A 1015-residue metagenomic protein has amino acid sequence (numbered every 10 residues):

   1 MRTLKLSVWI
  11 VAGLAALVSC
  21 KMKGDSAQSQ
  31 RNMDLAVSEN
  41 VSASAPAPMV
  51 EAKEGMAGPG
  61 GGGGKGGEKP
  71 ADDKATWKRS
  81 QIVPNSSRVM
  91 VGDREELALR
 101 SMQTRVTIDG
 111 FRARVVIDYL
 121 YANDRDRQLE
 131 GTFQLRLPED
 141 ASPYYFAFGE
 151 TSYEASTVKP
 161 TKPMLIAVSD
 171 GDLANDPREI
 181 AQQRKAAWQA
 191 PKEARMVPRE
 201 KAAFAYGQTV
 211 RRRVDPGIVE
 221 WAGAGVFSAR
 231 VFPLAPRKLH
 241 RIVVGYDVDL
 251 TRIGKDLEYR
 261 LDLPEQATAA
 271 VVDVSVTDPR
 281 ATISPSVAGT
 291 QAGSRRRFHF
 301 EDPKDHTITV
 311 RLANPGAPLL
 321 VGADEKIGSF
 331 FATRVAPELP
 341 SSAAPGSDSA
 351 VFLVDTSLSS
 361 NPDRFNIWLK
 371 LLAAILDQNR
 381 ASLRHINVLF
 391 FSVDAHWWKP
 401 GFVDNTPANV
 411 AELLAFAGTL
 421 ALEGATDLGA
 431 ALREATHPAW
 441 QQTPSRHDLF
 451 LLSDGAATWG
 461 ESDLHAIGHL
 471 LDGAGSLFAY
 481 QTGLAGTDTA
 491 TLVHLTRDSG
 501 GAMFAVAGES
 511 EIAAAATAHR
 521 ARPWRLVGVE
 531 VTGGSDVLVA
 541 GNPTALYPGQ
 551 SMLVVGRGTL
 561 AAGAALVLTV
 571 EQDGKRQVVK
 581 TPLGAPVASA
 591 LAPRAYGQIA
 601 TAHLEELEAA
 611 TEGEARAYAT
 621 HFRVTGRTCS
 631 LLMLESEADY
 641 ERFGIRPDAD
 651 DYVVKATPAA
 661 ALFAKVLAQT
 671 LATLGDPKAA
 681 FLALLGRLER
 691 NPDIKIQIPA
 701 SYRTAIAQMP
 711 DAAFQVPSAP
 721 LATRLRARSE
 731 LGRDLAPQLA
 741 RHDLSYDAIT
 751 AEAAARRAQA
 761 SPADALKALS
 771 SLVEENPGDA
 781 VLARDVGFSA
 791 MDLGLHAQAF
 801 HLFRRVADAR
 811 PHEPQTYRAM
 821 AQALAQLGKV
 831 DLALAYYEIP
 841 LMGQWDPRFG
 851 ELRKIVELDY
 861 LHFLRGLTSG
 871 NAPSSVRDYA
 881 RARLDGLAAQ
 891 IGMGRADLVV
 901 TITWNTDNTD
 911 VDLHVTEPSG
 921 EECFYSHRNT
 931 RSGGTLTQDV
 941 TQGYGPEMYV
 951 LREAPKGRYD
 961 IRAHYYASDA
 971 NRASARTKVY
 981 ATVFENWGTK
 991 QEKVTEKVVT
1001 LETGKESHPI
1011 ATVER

Functional and structural regions predicted by a protein language model:
C20-G110: N-terminal, polar/Ser/Thr-rich
Y145-A222, V226, R230-L353, A479 (+3 more regions): An acidic, Ser/Thr-enriched
P345-D404, A430-T436, H447-S453, Q481: Von Willebrand factor
N387-F416, A439, W459-H465, T489-V493: Short beta-strand-loop
N409-H447, Q481-D488: Von Willebrand factor
S453-S499, F504-V506, E511-A518, A585: VWA/integrin I-like adhesion module and closely mimicked acidic/polar interface patches used
S874-R1015: Intrinsic-disorder/low-complexity signal
